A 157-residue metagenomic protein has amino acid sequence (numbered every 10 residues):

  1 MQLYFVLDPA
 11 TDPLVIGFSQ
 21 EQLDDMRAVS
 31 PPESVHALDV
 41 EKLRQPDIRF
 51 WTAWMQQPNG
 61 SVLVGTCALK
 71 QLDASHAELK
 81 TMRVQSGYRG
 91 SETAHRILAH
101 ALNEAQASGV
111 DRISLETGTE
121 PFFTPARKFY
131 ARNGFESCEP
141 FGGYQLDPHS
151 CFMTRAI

Functional and structural regions predicted by a protein language model:
Q2-L3, L7, T11, D111-N133 (+1 more regions): C-terminal "cap" of GNAT-fold acetyltransferases
L3-H76, K80, Q85, L98-H100 (+4 more regions): Acetyl-CoA-dependent GNAT
G17, R96, P125-K128: Generic recognition of short, well-ordered alpha-helical segments
D73, Y88, T119: Flexible, active-site-proximal loop/turn residues at the rims of small-molecule/cofactor binding pockets and catalytic
Q85-G87, S91: Active-site acidic-Proline motif in GNAT/NAT acetyltransferases
R89, Q106, A131: Short polybasic/polar patches that bind polyanions
S91, H95, A99: Residues forming the Rossmann-fold NAD(P)(H) cofactor-binding site
S91, S108-D111: Short coil/turn segments at alpha/beta junctions that flank glycine-rich nucleotide-binding fingerprints
